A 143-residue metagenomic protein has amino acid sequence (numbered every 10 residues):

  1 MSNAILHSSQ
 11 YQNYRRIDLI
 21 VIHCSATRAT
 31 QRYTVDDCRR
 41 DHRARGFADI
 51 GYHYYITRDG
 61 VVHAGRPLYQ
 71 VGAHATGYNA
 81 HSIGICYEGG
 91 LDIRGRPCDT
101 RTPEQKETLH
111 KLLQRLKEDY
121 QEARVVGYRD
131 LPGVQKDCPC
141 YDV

Functional and structural regions predicted by a protein language model:
M1-V21, S25, R58-V62, P67 (+2 more regions): Basic/polar, cationic surfaces and motifs that engage anionic cell-wall and phosphate/carboxylate ligands
A29-D37, D41, R66: N-terminal carbohydrate-binding/catalytic regions of secreted carbohydrate-active enzymes
R39, R43-G46, K117: N-terminal cationic-hydrophobic initiation segments that often serve targeting/anchoring roles
A44-R45, H74-T76: Short Gly/Pro-enriched turn/cap motifs at secondary-structure boundaries
F47-A48, E122: Short, well-ordered coil loops that connect the C-terminus of an alpha-helix to the N-terminus of a beta-strand
Q70-V71: A short acidic/small-residue loop/turn micro-motif
